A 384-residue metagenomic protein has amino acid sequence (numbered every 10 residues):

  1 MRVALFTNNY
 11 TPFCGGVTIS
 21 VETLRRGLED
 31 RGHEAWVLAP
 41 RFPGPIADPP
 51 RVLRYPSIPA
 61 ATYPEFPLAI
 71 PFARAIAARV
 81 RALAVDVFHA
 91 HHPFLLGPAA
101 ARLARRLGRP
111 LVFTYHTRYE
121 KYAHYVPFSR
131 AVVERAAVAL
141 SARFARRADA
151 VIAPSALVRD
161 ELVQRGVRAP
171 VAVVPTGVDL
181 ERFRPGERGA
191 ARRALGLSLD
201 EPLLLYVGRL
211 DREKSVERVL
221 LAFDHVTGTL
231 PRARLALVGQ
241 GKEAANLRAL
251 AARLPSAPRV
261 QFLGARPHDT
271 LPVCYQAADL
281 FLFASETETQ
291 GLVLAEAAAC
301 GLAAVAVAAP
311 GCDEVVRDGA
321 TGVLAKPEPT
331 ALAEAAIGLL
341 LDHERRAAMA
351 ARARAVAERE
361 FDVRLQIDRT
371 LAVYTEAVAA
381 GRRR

Functional and structural regions predicted by a protein language model:
M1-R54: N-terminal subdomain of nucleotide-sugar transferases
A39, L53-P56, E134, V138-R188 (+1 more regions): Donor nucleotide-sugar binding/catalytic pocket of nucleotide-sugar-dependent glycosyltransferases
A145, A265-R266, V273-A278: Short alpha-helical donor nucleotide-sugar binding micro-motif in glycosyltransferases
S198-F223, A236: Conserved donor-binding/catalytic core segment of Leloir-type glycosyltransferases
N246-R266: Nucleotide-activated donor-binding/catalytic signature segment of Leloir-type glycosyltransferases, i.e., the conserved
E286: Aromatic "clamp/platform" in nucleotide-sugar-dependent glycosyltransferases that forms part of the donor/acceptor
L294, A303-V307, V316: Short hydrophobic beta-strand element within catalytic cores of glycosyltransferases and related nucleotide-activated
R317-G319, V323-T330, G338-E344: Conserved acidic donor-binding segment of nucleotide-sugar-dependent glycosyltransferases
